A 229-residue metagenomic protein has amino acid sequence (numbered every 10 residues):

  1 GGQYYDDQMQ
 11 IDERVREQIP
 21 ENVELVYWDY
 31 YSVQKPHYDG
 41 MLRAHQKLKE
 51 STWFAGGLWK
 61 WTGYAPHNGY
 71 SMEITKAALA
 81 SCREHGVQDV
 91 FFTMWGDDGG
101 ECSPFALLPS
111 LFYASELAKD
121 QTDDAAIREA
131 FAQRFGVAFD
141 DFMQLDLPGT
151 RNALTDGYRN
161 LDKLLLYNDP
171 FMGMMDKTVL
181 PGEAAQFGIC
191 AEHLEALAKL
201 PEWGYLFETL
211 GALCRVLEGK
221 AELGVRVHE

Functional and structural regions predicted by a protein language model:
G1-E229: Substrate-binding groove of N-acetylhexosamine-processing glycoside hydrolases
